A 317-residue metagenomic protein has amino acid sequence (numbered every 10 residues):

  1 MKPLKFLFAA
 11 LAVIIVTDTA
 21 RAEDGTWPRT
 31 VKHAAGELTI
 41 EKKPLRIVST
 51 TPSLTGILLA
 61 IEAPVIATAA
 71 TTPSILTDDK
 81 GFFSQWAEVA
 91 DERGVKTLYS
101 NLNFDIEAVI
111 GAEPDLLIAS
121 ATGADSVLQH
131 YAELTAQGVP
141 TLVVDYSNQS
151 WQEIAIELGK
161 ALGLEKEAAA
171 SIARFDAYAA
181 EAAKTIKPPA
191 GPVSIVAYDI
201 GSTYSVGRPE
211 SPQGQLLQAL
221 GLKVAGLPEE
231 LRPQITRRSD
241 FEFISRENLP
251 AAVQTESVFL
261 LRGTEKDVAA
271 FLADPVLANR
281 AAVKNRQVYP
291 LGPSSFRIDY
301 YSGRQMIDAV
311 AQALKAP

Functional and structural regions predicted by a protein language model:
M1-F8: Bacterial N-terminal signal peptides that target proteins for export
V16-A22: Sec/Tat signal peptide C-region and signal peptidase I cleavage site
E37, S126-S202, F296, Y300-P317: Extracytoplasmic substrate-binding proteins
R46-I61, A168-P228: Basic- and aromatic-lined ligand-binding clefts that recognize polyanionic substrates
T55-N103: A short, structured surface patch at a secondary-structure boundary
P73-D78, D125-Q129, D145-E157, P192-A219 (+2 more regions): Extracytoplasmic ligand-binding site segments that recognize negatively charged/polar headgroups
I106, I110-A119, V139, L249 (+1 more regions): Proline-aspartate-enriched helix->loop->beta-strand connector
I154, K160, N248-P317: Structured C-terminal subdomain patch of bacterial secreted/periplasmic proteins
